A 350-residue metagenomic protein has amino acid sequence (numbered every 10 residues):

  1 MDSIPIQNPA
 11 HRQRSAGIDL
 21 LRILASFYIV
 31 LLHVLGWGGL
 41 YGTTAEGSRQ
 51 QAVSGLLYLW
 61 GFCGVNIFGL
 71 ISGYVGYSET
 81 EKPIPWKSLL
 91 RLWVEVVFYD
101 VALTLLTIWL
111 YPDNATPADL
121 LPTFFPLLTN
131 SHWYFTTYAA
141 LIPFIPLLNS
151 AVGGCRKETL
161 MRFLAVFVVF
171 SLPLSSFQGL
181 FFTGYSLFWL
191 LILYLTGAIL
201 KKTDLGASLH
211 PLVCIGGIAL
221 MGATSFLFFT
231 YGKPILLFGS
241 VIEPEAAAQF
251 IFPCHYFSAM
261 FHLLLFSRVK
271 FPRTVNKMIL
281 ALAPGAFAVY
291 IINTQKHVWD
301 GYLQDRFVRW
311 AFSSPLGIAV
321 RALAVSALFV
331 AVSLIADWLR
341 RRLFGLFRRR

Functional and structural regions predicted by a protein language model:
M1-V168, R273-V275, L280-A281, G285 (+1 more regions): Membrane-cytosol interface segments of multi-pass membrane proteins, especially ER/Golgi lipid-handling enzymes
I4, I71-P83, F182-L191, F250-T274: Cytoplasmic juxtamembrane interface segments
F27-V34, Y99-L105, L164-F177, G217-K233 (+1 more regions): Aromatic-anchored segments of alpha-helical transmembrane domains
V53-V65, P122-T137, S175-L193, F226-M260 (+1 more regions): Interfacial loop-to-helix transition and helix-capping segments at the boundaries of transmembrane helices
G76-Y77, T104, K201, M221 (+3 more regions): Hydrophobic alpha-helical segments of integral membrane proteins
L141-S150, Y194-G206, S258-T274: Alpha-helical transmembrane segments in multipass membrane proteins, preferentially the mid-helix core
L160-G206: Loop-centered beta-sheet repeat module
A207-A288, T294-L303, A311-I318: Alpha-helical transmembrane segments and terminal signal-anchor/GPI-anchor hydrophobic tails, characterized by long
